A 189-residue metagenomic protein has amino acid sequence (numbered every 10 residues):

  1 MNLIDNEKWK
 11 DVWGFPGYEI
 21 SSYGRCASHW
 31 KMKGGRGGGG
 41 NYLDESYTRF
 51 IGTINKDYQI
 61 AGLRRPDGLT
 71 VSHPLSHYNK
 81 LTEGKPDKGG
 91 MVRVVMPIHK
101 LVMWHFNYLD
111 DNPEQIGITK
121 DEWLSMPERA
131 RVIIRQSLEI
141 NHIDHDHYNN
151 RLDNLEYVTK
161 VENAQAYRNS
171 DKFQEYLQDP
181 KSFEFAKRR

Functional and structural regions predicted by a protein language model:
M1-E139, D146-R189: Conserved recognition-core residues within compact binding domains
